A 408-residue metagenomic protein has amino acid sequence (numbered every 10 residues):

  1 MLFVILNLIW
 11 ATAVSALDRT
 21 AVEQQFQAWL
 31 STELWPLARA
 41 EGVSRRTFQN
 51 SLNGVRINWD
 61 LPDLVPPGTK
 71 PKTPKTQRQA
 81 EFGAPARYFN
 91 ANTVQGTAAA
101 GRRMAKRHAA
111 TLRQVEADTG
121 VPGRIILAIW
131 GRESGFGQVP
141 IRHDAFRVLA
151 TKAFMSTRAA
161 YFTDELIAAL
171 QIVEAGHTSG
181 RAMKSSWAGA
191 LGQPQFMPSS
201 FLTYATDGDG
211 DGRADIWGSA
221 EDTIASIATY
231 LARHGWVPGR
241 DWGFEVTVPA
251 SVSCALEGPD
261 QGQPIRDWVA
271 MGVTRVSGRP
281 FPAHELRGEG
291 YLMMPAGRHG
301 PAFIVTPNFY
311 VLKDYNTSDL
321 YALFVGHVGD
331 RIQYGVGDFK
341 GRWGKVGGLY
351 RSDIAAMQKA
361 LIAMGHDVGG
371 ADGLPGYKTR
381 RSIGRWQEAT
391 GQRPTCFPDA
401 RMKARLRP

Functional and structural regions predicted by a protein language model:
M1-A11: Bacterial N-terminal signal peptides
W10-D18: Bacterial Sec-dependent signal peptides at the C-terminal "C-region" and cleavage site
L17-N58: N-terminal mature-domain "stem" immediately C-terminal to a signal peptide or N-terminal signal-anchor/transmembrane
L30-L37, T111, V148, M357 (+1 more regions): A general alpha-helix detector
V43-R287, G300-F303, Y310-G329, Q333-R351 (+2 more regions): Catalytic glycan-binding domains that act on GlcNAc-containing polysaccharides
L349-I354, K359-L406: Short acidic, glycine/serine/threonine-rich helix-capping segments at coil-helix boundaries
